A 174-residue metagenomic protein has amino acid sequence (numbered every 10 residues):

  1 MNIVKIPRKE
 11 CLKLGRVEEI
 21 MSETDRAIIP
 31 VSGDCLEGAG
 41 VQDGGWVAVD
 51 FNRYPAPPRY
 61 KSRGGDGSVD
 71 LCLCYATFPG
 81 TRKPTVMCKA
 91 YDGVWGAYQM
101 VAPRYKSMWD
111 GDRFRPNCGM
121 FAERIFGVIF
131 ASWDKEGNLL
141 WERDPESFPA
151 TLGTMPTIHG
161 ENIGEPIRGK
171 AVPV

Functional and structural regions predicted by a protein language model:
M1-V17: Extended boundary segments
V4-K5, S22-V174: Acidic/glycine-rich C-terminal interaction modules and beta/coil loop segments that lie outside canonical DNA-binding
